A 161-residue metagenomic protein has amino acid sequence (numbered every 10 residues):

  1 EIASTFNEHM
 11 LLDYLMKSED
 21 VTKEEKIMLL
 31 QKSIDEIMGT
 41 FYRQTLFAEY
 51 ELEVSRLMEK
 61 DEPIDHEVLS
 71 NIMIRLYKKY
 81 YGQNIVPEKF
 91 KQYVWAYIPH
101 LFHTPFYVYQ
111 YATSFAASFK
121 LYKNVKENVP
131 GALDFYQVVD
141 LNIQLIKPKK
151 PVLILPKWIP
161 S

Functional and structural regions predicted by a protein language model:
E1-T5: Post-HEXXH active-site segment of zinc metalloproteases
F6-H9, D13-D20, E24, T40 (+2 more regions): C-terminal, non-catalytic "cap/extension" segments appended to globular domains
L30-E36, S55-L57: Short beta-alpha connecting loops at secondary-structure transitions that line or flank enzyme active sites
